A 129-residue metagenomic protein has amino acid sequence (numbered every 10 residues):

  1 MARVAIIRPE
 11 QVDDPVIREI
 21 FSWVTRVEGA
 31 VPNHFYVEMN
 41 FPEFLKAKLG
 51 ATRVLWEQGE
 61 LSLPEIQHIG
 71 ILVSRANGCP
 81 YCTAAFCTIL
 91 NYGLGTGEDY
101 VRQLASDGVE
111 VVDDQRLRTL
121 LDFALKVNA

Functional and structural regions predicted by a protein language model:
M1-E65: Secretory/endomembrane lumenal or extracellular ectodomains immediately following the signal peptide
P32-V37, L63-G78, V109: Alpha-helical scaffold segments that form or flank carboxylate-/histidine-based iron centers
F35, T52-R53, G70, C87 (+2 more regions): Amphipathic alpha-helical segments within well-ordered protein domains
E43, N77-G78, N128: Short alpha-helix boundary/capping elements
K48, S62-I66, T83, Y100 (+1 more regions): N-terminal alpha-helical segment
I69-G93: Short, thiol/selenol-centered motifs that function as redox-active sites or metal-ligating centers
T88-R116: Histidine/lysine/aspartate-rich catalytic loop segments that bind and position anionic ligands
R116-A129: Acidic/histidine-rich alpha-helical segments that form the ligand environment of transition-metal centers
